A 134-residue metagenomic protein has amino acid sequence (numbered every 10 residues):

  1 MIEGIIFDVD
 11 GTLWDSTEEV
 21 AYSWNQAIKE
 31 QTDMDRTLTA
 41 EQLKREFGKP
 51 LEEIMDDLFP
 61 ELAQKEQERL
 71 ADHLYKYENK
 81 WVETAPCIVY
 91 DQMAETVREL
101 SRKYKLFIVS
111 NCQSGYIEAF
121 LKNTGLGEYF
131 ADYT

Functional and structural regions predicted by a protein language model:
M1-Q42: Active-site neighborhood of HAD-like aspartate-dependent phosphohydrolases
G4-I6, F107, D132: Hydrophobic "anchor" residues on beta-strands that sit immediately upstream of conserved functional sites
V20, W24-I28, F47-L51, M55 (+2 more regions): Hydrophobic alpha-helical core bundles mediating ligand binding, dimerization, or RNAP-core interactions
Q31-E61: Alpha-helical substrate-recognition element adjacent to the catalytic core
D56-Q92: Metal-dependent phosphoesterase signature
W81-I108, S114-E118: Short, acidic loop-to-helix structural element flanking the phosphoryl-transfer center in phosphate-processing enzymes
N111-C112, T124: Structural signal for alpha-helical transmembrane segments and their flanking helix-loop junctions in multi-pass
L126-A131: Conserved H-loop
